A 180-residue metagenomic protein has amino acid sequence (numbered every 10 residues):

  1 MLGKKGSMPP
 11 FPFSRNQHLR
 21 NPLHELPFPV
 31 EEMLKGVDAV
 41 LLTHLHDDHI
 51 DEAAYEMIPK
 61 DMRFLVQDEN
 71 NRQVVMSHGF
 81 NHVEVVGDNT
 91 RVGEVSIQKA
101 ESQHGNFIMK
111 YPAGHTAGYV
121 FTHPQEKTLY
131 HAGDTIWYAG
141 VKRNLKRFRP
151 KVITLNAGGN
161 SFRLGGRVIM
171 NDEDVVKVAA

Functional and structural regions predicted by a protein language model:
M1, G36-H46, L65-D68, L129-T135 (+1 more regions): Active-site neighborhood of phospho(di)ester-bond hydrolases with catalytic His/Asp-centered motifs
M1-L41, E52-A54, W137-R147: Pre-active-site segment of Zn-dependent metallo-hydrolases
L2-L19, K99-E126, A139-G140, F148 (+1 more regions): Active-site-proximal loop/helix segment associated with metal-binding centers of metalloenzymes
K5, L45-I50, N71-V74, D88-V92 (+3 more regions): Active-site environment of divalent metal-dependent phosphoester hydrolases
L19-P27, L45-H46, G79, G133-I136 (+1 more regions): Short gly/ser/thr-rich secondary-structure transition/capping motifs
P22, I136-A180: Cap/insert and terminal regions of metallo-dependent hydrolase folds
M33, V66-E126: Metallo-beta-lactamase
D51-D61, N71: Metal-dependent catalytic neighborhoods of phosphoester/phosphodiester hydrolases
